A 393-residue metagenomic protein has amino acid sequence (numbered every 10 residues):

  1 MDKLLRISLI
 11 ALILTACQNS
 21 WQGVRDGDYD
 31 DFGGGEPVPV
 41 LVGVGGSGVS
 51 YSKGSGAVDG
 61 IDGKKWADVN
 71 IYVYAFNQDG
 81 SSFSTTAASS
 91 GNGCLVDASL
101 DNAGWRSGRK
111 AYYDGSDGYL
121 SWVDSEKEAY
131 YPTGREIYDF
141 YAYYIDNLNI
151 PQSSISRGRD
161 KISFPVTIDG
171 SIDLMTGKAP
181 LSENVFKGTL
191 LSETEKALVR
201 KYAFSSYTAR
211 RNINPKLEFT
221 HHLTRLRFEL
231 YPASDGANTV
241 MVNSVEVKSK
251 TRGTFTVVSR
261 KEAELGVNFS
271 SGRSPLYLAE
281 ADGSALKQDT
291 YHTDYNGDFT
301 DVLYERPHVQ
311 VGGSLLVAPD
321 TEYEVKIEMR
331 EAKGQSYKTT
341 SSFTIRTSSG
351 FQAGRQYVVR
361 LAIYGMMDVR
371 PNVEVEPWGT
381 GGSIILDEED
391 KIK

Functional and structural regions predicted by a protein language model:
D2-I10: Sec-dependent signal peptide recognition, specifically the positively charged N-region followed immediately by
T15-A16: C-terminal motif of bacterial Sec signal peptides marking the signal peptidase cleavage site
N19-M241, T290, G365, L386-K393: Short, low-hydrophobicity acidic/polar segments
T86-S116, V257-Y291, S341-S348: Solvent-exposed serine/threonine-rich low-complexity stretches and specific carbohydrate-binding patches
D117-P132, G297-A318, R360: Exposed aromatic-hydrophobic patches
I137-I145, T321-R330: Short, aromatic- and glycine-rich surface loops/edge beta-strands on solvent-exposed regions
L198, A203-R210, E218, R225 (+2 more regions): Short helix-loop boundary/capping segments
K326-K393: Hydrophilic extracytoplasmic domains
